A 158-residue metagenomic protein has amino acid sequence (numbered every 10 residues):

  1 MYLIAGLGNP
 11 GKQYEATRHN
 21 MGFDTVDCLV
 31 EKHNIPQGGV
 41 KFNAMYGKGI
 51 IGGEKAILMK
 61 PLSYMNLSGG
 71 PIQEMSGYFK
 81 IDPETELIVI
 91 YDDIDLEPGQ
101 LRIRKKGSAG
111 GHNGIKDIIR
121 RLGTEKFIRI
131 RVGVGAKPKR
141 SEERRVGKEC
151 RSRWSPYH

Functional and structural regions predicted by a protein language model:
Y2-K105, K116, R120, T124-I130 (+1 more regions): Nucleotide and nucleotide-moiety/phosphate-recognizing core
A109: Phosphate- and other anionic-substrate recognition elements at nucleic-acid/protein interfaces
E143, G147-H158: Positively charged, low-complexity/disordered segments
